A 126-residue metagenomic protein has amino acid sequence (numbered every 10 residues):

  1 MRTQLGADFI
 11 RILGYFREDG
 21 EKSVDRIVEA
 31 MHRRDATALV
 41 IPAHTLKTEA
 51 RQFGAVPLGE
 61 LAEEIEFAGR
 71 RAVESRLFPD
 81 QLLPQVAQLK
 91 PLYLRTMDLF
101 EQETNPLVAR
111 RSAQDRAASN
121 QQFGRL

Functional and structural regions predicted by a protein language model:
L5-G6: Glycine-centered helix-coil hinge/cap
I12-L13, R17, S23, E49-E64 (+1 more regions): Amphipathic, coiled-coil-like alpha-helical segments
L46: An anion-binding catalytic pocket shared by soluble metabolic enzymes
